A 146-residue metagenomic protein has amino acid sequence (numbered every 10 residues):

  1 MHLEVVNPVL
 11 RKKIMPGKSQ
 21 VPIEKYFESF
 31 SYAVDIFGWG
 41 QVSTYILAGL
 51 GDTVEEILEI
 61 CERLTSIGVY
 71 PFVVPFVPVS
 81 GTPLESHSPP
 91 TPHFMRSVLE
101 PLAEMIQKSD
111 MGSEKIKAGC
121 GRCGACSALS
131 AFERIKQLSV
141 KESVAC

Functional and structural regions predicted by a protein language model:
M1, V42-I46, P71-V74: Hydrophobic faces of well-ordered beta-strands that scaffold small-molecule active sites in alpha/beta enzyme cores
M1-Q20, G40, G51, V77-T82: Conserved radical SAM core fold
G17-K18, Y45-A48, S86: Conserved short-loop catalytic and cofactor-binding motifs
I23-E24: Active-site-adjacent beta->alpha loops and helix N-cap segments on the catalytic face of soluble alpha/beta enzymes
E28, Y32, I36-W39, T53-C146: Auxiliary Fe-S-binding modules of radical SAM enzymes
